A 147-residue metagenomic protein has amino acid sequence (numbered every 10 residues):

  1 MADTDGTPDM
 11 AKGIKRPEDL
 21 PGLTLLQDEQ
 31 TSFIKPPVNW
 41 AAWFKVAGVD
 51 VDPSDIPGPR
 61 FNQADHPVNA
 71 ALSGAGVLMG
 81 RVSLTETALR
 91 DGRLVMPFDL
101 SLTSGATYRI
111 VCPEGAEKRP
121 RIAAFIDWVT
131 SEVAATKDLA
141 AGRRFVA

Functional and structural regions predicted by a protein language model:
M1-D28: Flexible hinge/capping segments at coil-to-helix
G6-R16, F33-I34, G115-P120: Short helix-loop capping/hinge motifs at secondary-structure junctions, enriched in acidic/polar residues
E18, V68-N69, A123: Alpha-helical segments flanking ligand/cofactor-binding loops in enzyme cores
L26-A47: Secondary-structure junction motif
E29-S32, P59, E114: Structured beta->alpha junctions
V49-M96, T103-S104, K118: Hydrophobic hinge/microswitch elements
V82-T87, D91, S101-A147: C-terminal effector-binding regulatory domain of bacterial HTH transcription factors
